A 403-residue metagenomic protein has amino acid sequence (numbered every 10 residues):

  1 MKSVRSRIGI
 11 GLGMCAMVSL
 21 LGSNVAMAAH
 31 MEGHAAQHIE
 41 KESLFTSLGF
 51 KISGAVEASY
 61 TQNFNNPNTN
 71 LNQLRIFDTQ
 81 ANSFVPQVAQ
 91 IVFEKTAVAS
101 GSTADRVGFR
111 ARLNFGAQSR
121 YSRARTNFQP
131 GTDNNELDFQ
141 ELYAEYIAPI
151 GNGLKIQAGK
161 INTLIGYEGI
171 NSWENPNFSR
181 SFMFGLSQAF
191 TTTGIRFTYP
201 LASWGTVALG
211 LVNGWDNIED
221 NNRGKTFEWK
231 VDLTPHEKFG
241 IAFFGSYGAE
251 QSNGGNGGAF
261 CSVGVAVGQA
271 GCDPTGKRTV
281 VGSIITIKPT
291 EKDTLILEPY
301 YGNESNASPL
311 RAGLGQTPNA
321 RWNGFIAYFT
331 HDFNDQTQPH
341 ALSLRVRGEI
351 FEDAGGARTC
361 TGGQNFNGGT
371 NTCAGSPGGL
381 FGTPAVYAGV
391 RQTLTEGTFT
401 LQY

Functional and structural regions predicted by a protein language model:
M1-H34: Cleavable N-terminal export/targeting peptides
K2, D138, T191-T192, K225 (+2 more regions): Residues that act as N-cap/strand-start positions at coil-to-secondary-structure junctions
H30-G33, H38-N68, Q73-D216, N221-E228 (+2 more regions): Outer membrane beta-barrel
M31-E32, R75-D78, S119-S122, F128-T132 (+1 more regions): Outer-membrane beta-barrel pore domains
